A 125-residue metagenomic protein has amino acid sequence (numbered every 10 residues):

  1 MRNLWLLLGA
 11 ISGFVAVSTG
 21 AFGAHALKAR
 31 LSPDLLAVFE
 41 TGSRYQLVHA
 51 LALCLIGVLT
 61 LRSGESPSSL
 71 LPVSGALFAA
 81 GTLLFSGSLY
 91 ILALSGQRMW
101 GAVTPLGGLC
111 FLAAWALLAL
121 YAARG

Functional and structural regions predicted by a protein language model:
M1-G125: Polytopic transmembrane helical bundles with strong interfacial aromatic enrichment
